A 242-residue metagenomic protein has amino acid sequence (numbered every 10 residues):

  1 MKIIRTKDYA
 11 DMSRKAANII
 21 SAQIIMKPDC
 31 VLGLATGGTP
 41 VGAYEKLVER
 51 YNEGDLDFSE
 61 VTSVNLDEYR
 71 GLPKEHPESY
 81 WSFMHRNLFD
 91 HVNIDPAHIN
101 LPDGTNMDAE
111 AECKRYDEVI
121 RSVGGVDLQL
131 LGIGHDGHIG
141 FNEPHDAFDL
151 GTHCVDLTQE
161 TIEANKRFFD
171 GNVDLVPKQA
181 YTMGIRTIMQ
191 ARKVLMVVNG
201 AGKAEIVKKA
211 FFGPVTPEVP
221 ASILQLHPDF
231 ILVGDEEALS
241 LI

Functional and structural regions predicted by a protein language model:
M1-L32: N-terminal glycine-/serine-/threonine-rich phosphate-binding loop
M26-N52: Glycine-rich N-terminal segment of FAD-binding domains in flavoprotein oxidoreductases, spanning the beta-loop-helix
G33-G37, N65, P102-D103, L130-I133 (+2 more regions): Short beta-strand segments
E45-D57, Y80-S82, P144-H153, G213-V215: A glycine- and small-aliphatic-rich helix-loop capping segment at beta-alpha/alpha-beta transitions that lines
L56-Q129: Ligand-binding beta-strand-loop-alpha-helix segment within the catalytic cores of soluble metabolic enzymes
G124-D149: Glycine-rich phosphate-binding loop
G140-I185: Class I SAM-dependent methyltransferase SAM-binding "motif I" and its flanking Rossmann-like core
M183-R186, Q190-I242: ATP/nucleoside-binding phosphotransfer catalytic cores, i.e., glycine-rich phosphate-binding loops
